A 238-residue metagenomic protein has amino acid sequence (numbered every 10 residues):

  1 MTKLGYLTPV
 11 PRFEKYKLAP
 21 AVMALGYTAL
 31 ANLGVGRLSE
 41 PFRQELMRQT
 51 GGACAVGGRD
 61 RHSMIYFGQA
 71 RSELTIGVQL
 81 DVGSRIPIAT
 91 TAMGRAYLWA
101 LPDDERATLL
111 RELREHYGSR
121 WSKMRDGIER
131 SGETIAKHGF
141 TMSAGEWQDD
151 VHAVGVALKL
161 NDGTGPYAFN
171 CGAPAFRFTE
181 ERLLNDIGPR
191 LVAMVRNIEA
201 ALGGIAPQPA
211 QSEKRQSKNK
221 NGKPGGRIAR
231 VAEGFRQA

Functional and structural regions predicted by a protein language model:
M1-R37, R196-G204, K223-A238: N-terminal helix-turn-helix
L7-P9, V56-G57, L158: A structural signal for short hydrophobic beta-strand segments in well-ordered beta-sheet cores
K17-E112: Amphipathic alpha-helical effector-binding/dimerization core of metabolite-sensing transcriptional regulators
M23-L25, E115-H116, P174-F178: A short, flexible beta-alpha/helix-coil linker loop
T75-D149, R227-R230, G234-F235: Short, solvent-exposed recognition segments
W121-N197: Extended hydrophobic
P166-A238: Juxtadomain coupling helices with adjacent low-complexity linkers
